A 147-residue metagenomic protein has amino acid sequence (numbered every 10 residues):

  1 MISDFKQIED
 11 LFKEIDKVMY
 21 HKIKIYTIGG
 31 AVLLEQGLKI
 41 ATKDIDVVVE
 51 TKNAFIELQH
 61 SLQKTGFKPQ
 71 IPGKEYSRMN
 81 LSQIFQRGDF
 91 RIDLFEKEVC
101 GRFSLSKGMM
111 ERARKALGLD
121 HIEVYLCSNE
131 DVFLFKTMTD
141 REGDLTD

Functional and structural regions predicted by a protein language model:
M1-D147: Compositionally biased terminal segments of proteins
